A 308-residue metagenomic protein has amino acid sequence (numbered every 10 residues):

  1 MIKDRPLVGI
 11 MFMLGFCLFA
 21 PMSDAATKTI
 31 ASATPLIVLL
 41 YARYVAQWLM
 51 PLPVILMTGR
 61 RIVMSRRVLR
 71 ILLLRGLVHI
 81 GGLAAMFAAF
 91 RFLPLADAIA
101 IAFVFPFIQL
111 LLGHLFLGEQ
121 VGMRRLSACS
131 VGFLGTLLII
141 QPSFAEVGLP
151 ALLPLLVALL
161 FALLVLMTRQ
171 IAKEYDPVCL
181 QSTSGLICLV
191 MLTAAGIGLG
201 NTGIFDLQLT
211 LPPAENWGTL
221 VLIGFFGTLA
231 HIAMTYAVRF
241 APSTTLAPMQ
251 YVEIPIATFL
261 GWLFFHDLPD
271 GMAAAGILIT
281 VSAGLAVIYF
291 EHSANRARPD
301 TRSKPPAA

Functional and structural regions predicted by a protein language model:
V8-G15, I55, R60-A85, L149-V157 (+3 more regions): Loop-to-transmembrane-helix transition segments
C17-M22, L52, G76-A84, P106-L111 (+7 more regions): Hydrophobic/small/kink-forming positions within alpha-helical transmembrane segments of polytopic membrane proteins
K28, L36, P51, E146-F205 (+2 more regions): Transmembrane alpha-helical segments that form core, pore/gating elements of small-molecule transporters/exporters
I30, L39, R43, A89-F90 (+7 more regions): Hydrophobic/aromatic residues within transmembrane alpha-helices of multi-pass small-molecule transporters
A46-M50, I101-L115, S130, I187-M191 (+2 more regions): Alpha-helical transmembrane segments of compact multi-pass small-molecule transporters, enriched in specific families
I99-V104, I171-I187, T228-L263: Helix-helix packing/entry segments at the starts of transmembrane helices
A102, G118-L138, G148-A151, L263-A283: Loop-to-transmembrane alpha-helix entry segments
P255-A308: C-terminal-most transmembrane helix of multi-pass membrane proteins
